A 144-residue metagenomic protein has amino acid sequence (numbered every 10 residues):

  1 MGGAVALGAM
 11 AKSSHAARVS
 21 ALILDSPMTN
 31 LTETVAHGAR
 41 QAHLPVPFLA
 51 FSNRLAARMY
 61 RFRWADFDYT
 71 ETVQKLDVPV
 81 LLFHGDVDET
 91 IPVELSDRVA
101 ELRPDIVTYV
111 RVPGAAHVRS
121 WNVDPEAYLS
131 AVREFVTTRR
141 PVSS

Functional and structural regions predicted by a protein language model:
G2-A6: Gly/Ala-rich beta-loop-alpha elbow adjacent to hydrolase catalytic centers
G8-F62, E71-T72: Hydrolase active-site cap/lid region
K75-D77, L82-H84, D88: Short beta-strand/loop motif that positions the catalytic acidic residue of the alpha/beta-hydrolase fold
D86-D88, P113-A116: Acidic beta-to-alpha connecting loop that harbors the catalytic carboxylate
E89-L95: Conserved alpha/beta-hydrolase "acid-adjacent" motif
A115-L129: Catalytic histidine-centered segment of alpha/beta-hydrolase-like enzymes
V132, V136: Hydrophobic "lid"/C-terminal helical patch of Rossmann-like NAD(P)-dependent dehydrogenase/epimerase domains
T137-S144: Alpha/beta-hydrolase-fold serine-hydrolase catalytic core, especially in secreted/extracellular enzymes
